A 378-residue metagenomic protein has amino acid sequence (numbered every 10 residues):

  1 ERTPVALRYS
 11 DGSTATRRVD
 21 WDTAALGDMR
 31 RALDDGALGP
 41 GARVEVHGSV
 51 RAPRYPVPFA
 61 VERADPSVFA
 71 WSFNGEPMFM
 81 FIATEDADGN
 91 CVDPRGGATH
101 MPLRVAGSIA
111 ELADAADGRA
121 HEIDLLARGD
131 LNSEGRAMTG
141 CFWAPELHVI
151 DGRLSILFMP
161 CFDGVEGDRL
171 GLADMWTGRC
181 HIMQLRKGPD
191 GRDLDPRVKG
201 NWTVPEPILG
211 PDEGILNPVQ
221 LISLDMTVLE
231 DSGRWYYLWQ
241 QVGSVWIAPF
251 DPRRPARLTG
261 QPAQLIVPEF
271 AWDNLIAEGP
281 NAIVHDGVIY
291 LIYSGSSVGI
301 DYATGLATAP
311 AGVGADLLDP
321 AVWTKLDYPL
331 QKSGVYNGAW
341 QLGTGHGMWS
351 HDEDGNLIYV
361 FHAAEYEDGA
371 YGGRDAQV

Functional and structural regions predicted by a protein language model:
E1, V5-V378: Carbohydrate-active catalytic/glycan-binding domains of CAZyme proteins, especially the secreted or lumenal ectodomains
